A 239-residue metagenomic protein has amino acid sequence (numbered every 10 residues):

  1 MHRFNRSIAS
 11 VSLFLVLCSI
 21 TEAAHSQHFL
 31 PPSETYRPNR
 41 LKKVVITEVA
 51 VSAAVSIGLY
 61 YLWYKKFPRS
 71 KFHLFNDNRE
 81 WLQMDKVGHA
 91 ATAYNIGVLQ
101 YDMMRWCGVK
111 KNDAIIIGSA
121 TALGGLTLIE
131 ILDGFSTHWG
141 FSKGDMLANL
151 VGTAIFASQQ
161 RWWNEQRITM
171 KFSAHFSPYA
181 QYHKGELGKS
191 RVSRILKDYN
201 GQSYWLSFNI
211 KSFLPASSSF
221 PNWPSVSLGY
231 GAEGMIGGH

Functional and structural regions predicted by a protein language model:
M1-S12: Bacterial N-terminal signal peptides that target proteins for export
S10-K86, A90-G97, Y101-V109, Q166 (+2 more regions): N-terminal targeting leaders of membrane proteins
W81, S136-K143, K189-S193: Extracellular loop and loop/strand-boundary signature of outer-membrane beta-barrel proteins
T121, G125, I168-M170, N222-L228: Transmembrane beta-strands of outer-membrane beta-barrel proteins
I129-L150: Interfacial helix-loop-helix junctions of multi-pass membrane proteins
A154-S158, Y204-I210: Residues on the lipid-exposed face of transmembrane beta-strands in outer-membrane beta-barrel proteins
A174-P178, Y230-I236: Transmembrane beta-strands of outer-membrane beta-barrel pores
D198-Y204, N222: Residues that define the transmembrane beta-barrel architecture of outer-membrane proteins
